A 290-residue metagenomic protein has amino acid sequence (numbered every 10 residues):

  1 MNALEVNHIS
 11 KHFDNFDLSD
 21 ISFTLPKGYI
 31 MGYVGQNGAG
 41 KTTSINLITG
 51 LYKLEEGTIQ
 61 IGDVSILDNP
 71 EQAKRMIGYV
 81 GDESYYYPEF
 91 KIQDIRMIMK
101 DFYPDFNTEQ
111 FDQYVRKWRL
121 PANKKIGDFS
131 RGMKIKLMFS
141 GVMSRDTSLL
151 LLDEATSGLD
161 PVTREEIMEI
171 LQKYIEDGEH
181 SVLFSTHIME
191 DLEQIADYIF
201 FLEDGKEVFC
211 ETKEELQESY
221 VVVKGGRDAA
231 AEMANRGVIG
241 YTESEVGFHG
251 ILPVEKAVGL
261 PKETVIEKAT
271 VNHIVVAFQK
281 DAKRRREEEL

Functional and structural regions predicted by a protein language model:
V6-I9, F16-P26, G57: Conserved beta-strand
G35-G40: Walker A (P-loop) phosphate-binding loop of ABC-type ATPase nucleotide-binding domains
T49: Helix-to-loop junction immediately C-terminal to a conserved catalytic motif
G57-D68, Q72-A73: Conserved ABC transporter NBD signature motif
R75, G81-M138: ABC-family P-loop ATPase nucleotide-binding domains
L150-E154: Catalytic Walker B motif of ABC-type/P-loop ATPase nucleotide-binding domains
T156-S157, M189: Short loop immediately C-terminal to the Walker-B catalytic DE motif in ABC-type ATPase nucleotide-binding domains
